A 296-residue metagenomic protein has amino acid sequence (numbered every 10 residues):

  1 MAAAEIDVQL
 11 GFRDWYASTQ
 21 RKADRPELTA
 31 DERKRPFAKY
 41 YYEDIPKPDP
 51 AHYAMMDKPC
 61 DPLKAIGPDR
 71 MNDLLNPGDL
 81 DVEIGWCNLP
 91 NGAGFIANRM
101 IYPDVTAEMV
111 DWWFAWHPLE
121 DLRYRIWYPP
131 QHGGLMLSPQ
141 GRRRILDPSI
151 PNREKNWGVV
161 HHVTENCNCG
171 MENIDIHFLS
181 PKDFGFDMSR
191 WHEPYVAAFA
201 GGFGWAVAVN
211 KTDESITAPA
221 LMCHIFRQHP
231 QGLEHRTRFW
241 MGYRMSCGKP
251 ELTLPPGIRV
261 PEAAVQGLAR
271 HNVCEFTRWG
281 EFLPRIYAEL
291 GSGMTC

Functional and structural regions predicted by a protein language model:
A2-P90, V209-L221, I225-C296: Terminal "cap-and-tail" regions of soluble proteins that handle hydrophobic small molecules
D44-P46, H52-I150: Hydrophobic ligand-binding cavity/cleft-lining segments
I45-P50, T106, G158, C167-G170 (+1 more regions): Alpha-helix initiation/capping motif
F95-I101, G185, P194-A208, A220-I225 (+1 more regions): Ordered hydrophobic segments in well-structured contexts
W116, E120, G133, K182-F184 (+2 more regions): Short loop/turn segments at secondary-structure transitions that flank enzyme active sites
H132-D213: Glycine-rich portal/gate segments that line the openings of hydrophobic small-molecule binding cavities
